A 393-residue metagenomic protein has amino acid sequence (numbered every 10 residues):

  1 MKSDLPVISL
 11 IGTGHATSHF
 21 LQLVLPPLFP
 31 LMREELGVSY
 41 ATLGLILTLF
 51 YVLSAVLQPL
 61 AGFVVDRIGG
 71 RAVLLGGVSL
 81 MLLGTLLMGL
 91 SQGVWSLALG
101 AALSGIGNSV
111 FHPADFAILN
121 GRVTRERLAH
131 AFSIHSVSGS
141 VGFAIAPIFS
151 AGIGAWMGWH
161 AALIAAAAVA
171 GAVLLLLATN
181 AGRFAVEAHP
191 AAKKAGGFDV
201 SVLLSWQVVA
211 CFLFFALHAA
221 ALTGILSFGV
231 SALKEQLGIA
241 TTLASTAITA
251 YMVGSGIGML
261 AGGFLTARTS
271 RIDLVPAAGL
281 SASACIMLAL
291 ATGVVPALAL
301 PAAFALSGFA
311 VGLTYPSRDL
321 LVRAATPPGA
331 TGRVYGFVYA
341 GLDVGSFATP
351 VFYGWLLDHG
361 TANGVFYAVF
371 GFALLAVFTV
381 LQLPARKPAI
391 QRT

Functional and structural regions predicted by a protein language model:
L23, Y51-P59, F143-A144, M252-G256 (+2 more regions): Residue-level signature of mid-helix packing/kink "hotspots" within the transmembrane helices of 12-pass Major
P26, Q207-M252: Extracytoplasmic gate region of multi-pass secondary transporters
V56-Q92: Conserved MFS/SLC helix-loop-helix module at the cytosolic interface between two early adjacent transmembrane helices
L57-G69, M259-R271, L357: Helix-to-loop junctions at the C-terminal end of transmembrane segments in multipass secondary transporters
G100-S138: Cytoplasmic helix-loop-helix junction between adjacent transmembrane helices in 12-TM secondary transporters
H135-G182: Helix-loop-helix hairpin linking two adjacent transmembrane segments in secondary transporters
F184-C211: Juxtamembrane intracellular "pre-TM" segments in multi-pass secondary transporters
D273-R318: C-terminal transmembrane helical hairpin of 12-TM major facilitator-type secondary transporters
